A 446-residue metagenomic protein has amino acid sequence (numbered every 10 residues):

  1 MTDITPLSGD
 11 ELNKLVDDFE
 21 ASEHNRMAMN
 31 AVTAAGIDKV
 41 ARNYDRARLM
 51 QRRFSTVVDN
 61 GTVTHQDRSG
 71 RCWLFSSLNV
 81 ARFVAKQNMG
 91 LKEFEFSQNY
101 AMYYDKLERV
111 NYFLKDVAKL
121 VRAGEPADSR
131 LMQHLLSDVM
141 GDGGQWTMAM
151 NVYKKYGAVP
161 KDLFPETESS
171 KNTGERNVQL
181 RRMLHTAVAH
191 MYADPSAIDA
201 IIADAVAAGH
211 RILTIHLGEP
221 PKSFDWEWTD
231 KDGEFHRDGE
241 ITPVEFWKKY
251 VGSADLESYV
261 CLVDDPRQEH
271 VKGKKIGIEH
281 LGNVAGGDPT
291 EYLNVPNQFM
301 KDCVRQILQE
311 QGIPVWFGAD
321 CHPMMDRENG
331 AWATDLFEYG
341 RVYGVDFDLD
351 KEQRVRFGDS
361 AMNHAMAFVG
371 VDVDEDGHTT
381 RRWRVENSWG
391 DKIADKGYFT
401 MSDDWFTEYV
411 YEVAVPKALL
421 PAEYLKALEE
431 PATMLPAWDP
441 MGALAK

Functional and structural regions predicted by a protein language model:
T2-G61: N-terminal regions that are enriched for targeting/export leaders and immediately downstream pro/stem segments
S8, G36, S97, T242-P243 (+4 more regions): Helix N-terminus capping/helix-initiation residues
A47-V315, G377, W383, I393-K396 (+2 more regions): Active-site nucleophile-adjacent alpha helix/oxyanion-hole segment immediately C-terminal to the catalytic cysteine
C72, Y153, R356-G390: Catalytic nucleophile-His microenvironment captured as a short glycine-rich beta-strand/loop that brackets
F75, F317-D320, V369: Short His-Asn-centered micro-motif
G287-N363: Long, positively charged binding patches that form subdomain-scale interaction surfaces for polyanionic ligands
T290-L293, K301-I307, Q353-G358, A367-E375 (+5 more regions): Generic recognition of flexible, low-complexity loop/linker segments
D374, H378-K446: Conserved catalytic-core surface of thiol
